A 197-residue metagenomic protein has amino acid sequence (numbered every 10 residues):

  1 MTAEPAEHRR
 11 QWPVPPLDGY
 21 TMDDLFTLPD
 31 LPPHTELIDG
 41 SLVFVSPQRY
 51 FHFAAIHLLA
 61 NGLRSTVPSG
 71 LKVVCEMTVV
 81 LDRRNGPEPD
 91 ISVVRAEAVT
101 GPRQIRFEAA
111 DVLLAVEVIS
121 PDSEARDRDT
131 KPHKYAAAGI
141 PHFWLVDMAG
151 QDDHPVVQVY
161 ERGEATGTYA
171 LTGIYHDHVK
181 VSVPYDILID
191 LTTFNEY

Functional and structural regions predicted by a protein language model:
M1-Y197: Gly/Pro/Ser/Thr-rich low-complexity, intrinsically disordered segments predominantly at protein N-termini
